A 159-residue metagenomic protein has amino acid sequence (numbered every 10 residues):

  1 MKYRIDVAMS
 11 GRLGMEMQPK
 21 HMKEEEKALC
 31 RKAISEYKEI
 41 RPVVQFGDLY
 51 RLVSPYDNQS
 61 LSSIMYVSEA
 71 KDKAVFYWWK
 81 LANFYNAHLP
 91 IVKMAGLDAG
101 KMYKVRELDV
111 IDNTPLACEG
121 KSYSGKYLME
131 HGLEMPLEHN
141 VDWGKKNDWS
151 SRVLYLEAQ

Functional and structural regions predicted by a protein language model:
M1-T114: Active-site-proximal substrate-binding groove within the catalytic cores of carbohydrate-active enzymes
A82-Q159: C-terminal beta-sandwich/jelly-roll accessory domains of carbohydrate-active enzymes
